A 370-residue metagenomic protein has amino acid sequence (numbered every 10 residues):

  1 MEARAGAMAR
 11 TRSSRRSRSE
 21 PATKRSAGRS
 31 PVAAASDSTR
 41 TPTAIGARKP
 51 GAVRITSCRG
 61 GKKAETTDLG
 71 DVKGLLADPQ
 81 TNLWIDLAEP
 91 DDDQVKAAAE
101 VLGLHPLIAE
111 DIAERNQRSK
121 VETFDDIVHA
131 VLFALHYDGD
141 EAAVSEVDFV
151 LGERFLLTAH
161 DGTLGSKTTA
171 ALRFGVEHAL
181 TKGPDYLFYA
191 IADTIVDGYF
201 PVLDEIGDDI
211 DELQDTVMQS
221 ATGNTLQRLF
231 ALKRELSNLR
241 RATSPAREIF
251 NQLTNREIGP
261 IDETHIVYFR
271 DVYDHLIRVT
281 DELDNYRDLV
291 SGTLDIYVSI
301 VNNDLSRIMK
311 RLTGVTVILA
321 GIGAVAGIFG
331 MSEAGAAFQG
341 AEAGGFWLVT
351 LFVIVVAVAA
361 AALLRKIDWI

Functional and structural regions predicted by a protein language model:
E2-A9, S14-R15, D274-I370: Hydrophobic alpha-helical transmembrane segments and their immediately adjacent juxtamembrane loops
E2-D271, H275-N285, F338-G340, W369-I370: Peripheral, non-transmembrane regulatory/ligand-interaction domains of membrane transport proteins
